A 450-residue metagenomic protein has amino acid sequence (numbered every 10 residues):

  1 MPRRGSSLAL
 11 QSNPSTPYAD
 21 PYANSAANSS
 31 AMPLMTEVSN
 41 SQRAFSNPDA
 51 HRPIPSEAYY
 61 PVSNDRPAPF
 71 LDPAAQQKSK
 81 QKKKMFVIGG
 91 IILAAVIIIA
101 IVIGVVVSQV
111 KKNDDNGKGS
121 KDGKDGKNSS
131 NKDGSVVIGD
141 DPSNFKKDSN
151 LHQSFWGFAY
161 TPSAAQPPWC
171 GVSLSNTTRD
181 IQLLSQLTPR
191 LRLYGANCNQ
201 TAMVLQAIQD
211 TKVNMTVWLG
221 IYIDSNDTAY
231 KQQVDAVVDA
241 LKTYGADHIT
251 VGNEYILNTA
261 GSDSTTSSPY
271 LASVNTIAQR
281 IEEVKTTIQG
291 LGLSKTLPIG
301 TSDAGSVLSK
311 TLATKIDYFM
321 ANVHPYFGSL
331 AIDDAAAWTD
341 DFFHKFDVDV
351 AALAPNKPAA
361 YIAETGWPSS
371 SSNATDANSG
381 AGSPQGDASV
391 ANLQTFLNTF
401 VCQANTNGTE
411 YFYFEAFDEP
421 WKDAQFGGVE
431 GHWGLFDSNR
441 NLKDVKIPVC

Functional and structural regions predicted by a protein language model:
M1-M85: Intrinsically disordered, low-complexity terminal tails of fungal membrane proteins
N64-N128: C-terminal membrane-anchoring module of eukaryotic surface/secreted proteins
V136-G139, Q385, A391-N392, Q403-C450: Aromatic-rich peripheral "rim/lid" segments of glycoside hydrolase catalytic domains that contact and position glycan
Q153-V234: N-terminal carbohydrate-binding/catalytic regions of secreted carbohydrate-active enzymes
L191, I249, F319, I362-E364 (+1 more regions): Conserved, mostly hydrophobic/aromatic
M203-S294: Substrate-binding cleft of extracellular glycoside hydrolase catalytic domains
D247, N253, S302-F343, T365-S370: Aromatic- and acid-rich polysaccharide-binding/catalytic face of secreted or lumenal carbohydrate-active enzymes
H324-G328, N356-L393, F417-E419: Active-site clefts of carbohydrate-active enzymes
